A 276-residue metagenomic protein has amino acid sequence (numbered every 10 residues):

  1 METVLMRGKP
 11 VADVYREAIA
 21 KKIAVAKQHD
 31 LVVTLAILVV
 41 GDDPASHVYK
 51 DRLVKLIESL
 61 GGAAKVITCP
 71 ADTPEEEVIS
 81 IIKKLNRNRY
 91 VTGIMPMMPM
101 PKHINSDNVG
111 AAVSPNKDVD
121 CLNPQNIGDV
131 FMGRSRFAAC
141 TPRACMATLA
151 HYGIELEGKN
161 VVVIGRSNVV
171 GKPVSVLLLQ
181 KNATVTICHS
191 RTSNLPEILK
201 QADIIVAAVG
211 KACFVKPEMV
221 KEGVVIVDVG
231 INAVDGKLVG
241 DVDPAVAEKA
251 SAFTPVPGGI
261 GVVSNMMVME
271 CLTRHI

Functional and structural regions predicted by a protein language model:
M1-L31: Positively charged, low-complexity intrinsically disordered leader regions
V32-G41: Short beta-strand segments enriched in small/hydrophobic residues
V40-V54, R136-V225, V234-E248: Glycine-rich phosphate/diphosphate-binding loop of Rossmann-like nucleotide-binding domains
I57-D72, V185-I187: Short beta-strand elements in bilobed, periplasmic/extracellular small-molecule ligand-binding domains
E77-R89: Short, well-structured alpha-helical segments in soluble
G93-L156: Anion-binding alpha/beta catalytic cores of soluble intermediary-metabolism enzymes, centered on
M98, V209, V229-G230: Glycine-rich, N-terminal phosphate-binding loop of Rossmann-like dinucleotide-binding domains
D107-I127, G230-I276: Rossmann-fold NAD(P)-binding glycine/threonine-rich loop
